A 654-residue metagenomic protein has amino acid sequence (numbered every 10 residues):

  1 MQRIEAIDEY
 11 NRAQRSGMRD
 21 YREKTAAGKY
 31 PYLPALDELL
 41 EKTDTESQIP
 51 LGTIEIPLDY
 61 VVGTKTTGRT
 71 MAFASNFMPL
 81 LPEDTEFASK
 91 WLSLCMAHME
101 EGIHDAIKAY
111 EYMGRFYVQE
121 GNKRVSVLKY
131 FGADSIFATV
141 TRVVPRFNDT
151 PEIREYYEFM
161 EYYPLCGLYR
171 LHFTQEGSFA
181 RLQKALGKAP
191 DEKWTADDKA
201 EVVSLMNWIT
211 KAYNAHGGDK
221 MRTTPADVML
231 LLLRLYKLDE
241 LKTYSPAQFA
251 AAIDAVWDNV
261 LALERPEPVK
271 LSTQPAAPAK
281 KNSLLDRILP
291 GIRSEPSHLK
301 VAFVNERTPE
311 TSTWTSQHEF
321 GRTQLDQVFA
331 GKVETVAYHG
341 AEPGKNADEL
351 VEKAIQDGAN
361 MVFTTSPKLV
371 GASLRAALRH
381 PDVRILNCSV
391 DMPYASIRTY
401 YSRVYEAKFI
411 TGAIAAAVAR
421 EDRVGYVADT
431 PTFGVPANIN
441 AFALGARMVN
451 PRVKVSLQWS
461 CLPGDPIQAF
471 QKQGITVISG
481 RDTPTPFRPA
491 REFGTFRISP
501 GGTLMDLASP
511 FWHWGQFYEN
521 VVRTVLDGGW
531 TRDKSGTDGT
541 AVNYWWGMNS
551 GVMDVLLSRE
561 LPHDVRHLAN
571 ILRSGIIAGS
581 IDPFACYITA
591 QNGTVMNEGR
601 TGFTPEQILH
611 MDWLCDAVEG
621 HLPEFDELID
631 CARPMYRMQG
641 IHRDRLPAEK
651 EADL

Functional and structural regions predicted by a protein language model:
M1-Q119, Y130, Q175-K188, N214 (+1 more regions): Short, charged/polar connector segments at secondary-structure boundaries
E101-Y117, K123-E155: A short, basic-hydrophobic beta/loop patch
V301-G321, L325, Y338-G344, T432-P436: Extracytoplasmic "Venus flytrap"
R322, I410-N450, L457, D538-R559: An alpha-beta-alpha
G358-P367, L386-C388, I475-P484, L504-W512 (+1 more regions): Periplasmic-binding protein-like
L378-Y401: Flexible loop/hinge segments that line or gate small-molecule binding clefts
Y400-D422, F511-R532: Hydrophobic alpha-helical segments within soluble ligand-binding/sensing domains
G528-D653: Segments of small-molecule ligand-sensing domains
